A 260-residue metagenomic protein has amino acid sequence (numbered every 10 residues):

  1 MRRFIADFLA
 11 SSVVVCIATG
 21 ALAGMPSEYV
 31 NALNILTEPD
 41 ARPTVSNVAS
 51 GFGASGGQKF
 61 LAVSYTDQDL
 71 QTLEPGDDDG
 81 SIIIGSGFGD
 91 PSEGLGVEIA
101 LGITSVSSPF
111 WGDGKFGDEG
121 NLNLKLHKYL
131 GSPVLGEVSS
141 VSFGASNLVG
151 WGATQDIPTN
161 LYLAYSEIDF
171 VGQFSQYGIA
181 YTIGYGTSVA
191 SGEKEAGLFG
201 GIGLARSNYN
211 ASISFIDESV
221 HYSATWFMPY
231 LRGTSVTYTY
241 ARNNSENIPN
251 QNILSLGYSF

Functional and structural regions predicted by a protein language model:
M1-L9: Bacterial N-terminal signal peptides that target proteins for export
A18-T19: N-terminal signal peptide c-region/cleavage motif recognized by signal peptidases
A23-G152, D156, D169-F170: Transmembrane beta-barrel domains of Gram-negative outer membranes and organellar outer membranes
K59-Q71, V97-P109, V141-V149, Y165 (+3 more regions): Transmembrane beta-strand segments that form the barrel wall of outer-membrane beta-barrel proteins
G80-P91, D118-V134, T159-Q173, A196-S207 (+3 more regions): Feature captures outer-membrane beta-barrel proteins of Gram-negative bacteria and organelles
